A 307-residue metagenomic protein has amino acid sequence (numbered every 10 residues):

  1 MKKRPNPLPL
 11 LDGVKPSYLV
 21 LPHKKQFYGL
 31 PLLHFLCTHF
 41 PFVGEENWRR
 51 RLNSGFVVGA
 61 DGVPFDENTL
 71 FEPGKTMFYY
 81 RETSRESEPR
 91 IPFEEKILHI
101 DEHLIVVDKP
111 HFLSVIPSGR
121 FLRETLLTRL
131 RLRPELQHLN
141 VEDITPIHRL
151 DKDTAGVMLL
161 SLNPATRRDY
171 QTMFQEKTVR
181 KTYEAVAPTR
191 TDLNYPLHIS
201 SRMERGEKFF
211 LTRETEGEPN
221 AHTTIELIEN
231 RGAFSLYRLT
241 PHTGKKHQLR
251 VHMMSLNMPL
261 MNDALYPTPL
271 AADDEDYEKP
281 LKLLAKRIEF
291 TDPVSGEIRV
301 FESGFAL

Functional and structural regions predicted by a protein language model:
M1-L307: RNA pseudouridine synthases
